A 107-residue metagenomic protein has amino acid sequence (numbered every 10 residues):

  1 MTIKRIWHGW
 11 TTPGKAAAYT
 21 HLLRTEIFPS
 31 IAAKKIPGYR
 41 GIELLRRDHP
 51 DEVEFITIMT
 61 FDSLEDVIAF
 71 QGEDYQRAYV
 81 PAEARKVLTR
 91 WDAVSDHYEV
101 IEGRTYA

Functional and structural regions predicted by a protein language model:
M1, R24-I27, G38-Y39, F55: Short, mixed-charge, low-aromatic patches
M1-T2, R90: Sequence-level motif detector for i,i+2 pairs with an aromatic at +2
I3-W10, G41-Y75: Short, well-ordered beta-strand segments in beta-rich or mixed alpha/beta enzyme and ligand-binding folds
W10-L23: Short, surface-exposed ligand-recognition loops at beta-strand->loop->(often short) alpha-helix junctions that present
K15-A16, E26-I31, I42-L44, V53: Short secondary-structure boundary micro-motifs
K15-A17, E65-V67, G103: Residue-level signal for secondary-structure boundary sites
T25-P37, T60-H97: An amphipathic, aromatic/His-enriched active-site/gating alpha helix that lines ligand/cofactor pockets
R40-I56, Y79-A107: Glycine-rich beta-strand-turn "strand-cap" elements at beta-sheet edges
